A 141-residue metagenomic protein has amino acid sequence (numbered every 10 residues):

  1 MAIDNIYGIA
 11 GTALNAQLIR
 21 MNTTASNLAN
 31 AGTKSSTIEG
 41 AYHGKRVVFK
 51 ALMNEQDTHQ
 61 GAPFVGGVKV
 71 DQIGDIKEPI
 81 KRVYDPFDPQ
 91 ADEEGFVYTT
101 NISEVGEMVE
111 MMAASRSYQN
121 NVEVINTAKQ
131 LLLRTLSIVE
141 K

Functional and structural regions predicted by a protein language model:
M1-K141: Amphipathic alpha-helical polymerization modules
